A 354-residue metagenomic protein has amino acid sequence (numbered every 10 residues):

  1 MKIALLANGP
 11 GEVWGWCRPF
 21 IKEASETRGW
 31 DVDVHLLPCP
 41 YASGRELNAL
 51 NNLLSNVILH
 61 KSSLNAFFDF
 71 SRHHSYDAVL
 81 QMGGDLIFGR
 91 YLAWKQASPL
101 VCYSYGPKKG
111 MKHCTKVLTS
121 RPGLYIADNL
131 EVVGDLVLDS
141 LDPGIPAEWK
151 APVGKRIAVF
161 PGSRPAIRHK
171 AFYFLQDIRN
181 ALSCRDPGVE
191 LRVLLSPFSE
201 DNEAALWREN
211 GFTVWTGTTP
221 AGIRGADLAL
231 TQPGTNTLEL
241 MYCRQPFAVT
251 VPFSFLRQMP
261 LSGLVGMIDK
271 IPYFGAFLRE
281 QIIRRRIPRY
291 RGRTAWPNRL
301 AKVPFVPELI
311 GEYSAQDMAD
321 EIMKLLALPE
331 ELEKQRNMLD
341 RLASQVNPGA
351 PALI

Functional and structural regions predicted by a protein language model:
M1-K2, G154-K155, V189: Nucleotide donor/acceptor-binding cores
K2-W149, F160-D177, A181, R185 (+4 more regions): Active-site and donor-binding regions of nucleotide-sugar-utilizing enzymes
V57-K61, T213-T218, E308-S314: Short acidic-hydrophobic, aromatic-tinged amphipathic segments that line or gate anion-handling sites
L80-M82, L100-S104, C114, W215-I271: A donor-sugar binding/catalytic signature common to diverse glycosyltransferases and related nucleotide-sugar
P187-L194, E331-R336: Flexible, glycine/charged-enriched surface loops at secondary-structure junctions
L191-N210, G217: Internal nucleotide-binding/catalytic subdomain
Y242-D317: Catalytic binding pocket for nucleotide-activated donors in carbohydrate/polymer assembly enzymes
L300-I354: C-terminal amphipathic helix plus adjacent low-complexity, charged tail appended to glycosyltransferase catalytic
